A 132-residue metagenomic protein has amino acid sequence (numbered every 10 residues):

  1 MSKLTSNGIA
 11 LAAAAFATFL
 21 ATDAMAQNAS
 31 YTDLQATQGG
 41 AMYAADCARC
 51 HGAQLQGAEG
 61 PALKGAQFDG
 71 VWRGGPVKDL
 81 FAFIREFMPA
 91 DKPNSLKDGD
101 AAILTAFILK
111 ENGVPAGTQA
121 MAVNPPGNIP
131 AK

Functional and structural regions predicted by a protein language model:
S2-A12: Bacterial N-terminal signal peptides that target proteins for export
A13-A14, A24: Cleavable N-terminal signal peptides
T22-M42, K92: Electrostatic cytochrome c docking/interface patches
A36, Q56-P89: Gly/Gly-Pro-rich "capping" loops immediately C-terminal to redox-active cysteine motifs in periplasmic/lumenal
G39, Y43-A53, L104, I108: The canonical Cys-X-X-Cys-His
D91-K132: Flexible coil segments in periplasmic/lumen-exposed cytochrome c-class electron-transfer proteins
